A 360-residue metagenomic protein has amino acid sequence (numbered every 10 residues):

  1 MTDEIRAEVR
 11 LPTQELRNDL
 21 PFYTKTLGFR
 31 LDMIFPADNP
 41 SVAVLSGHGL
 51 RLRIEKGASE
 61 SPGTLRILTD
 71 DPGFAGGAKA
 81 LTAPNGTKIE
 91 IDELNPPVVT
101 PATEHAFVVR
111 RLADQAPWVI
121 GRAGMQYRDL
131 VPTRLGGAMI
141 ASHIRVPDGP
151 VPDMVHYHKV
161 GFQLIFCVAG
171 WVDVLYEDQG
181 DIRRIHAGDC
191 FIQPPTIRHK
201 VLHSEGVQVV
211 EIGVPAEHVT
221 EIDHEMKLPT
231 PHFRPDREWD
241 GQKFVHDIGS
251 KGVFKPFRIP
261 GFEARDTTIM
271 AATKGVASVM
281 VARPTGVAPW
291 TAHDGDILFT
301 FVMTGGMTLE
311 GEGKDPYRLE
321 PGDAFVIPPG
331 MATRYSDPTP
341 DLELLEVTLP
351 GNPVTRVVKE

Functional and structural regions predicted by a protein language model:
M1-L20, L65-I67, I91-V119, G124 (+1 more regions): N-terminal beta-strand motif that seeds the catalytic metal site of vicinal oxygen chelate
I5-E15, A43-L50, E55-T87, V160-V168 (+1 more regions): Vicinal oxygen chelate
R30-G63, K88-I91, P132-R134, M139-D148 (+4 more regions): Conserved short beta-strand elements that form part of the metal-binding/catalytic scaffold of enzyme active sites
D32, P117-F162, K251-D296: A short glycine-rich, His/Asp/Glu-containing loop-to-beta-strand
A80, M154-C167, I182-R183, C190-F191 (+4 more regions): His/acidic/aromatic-lined binding-pocket segments of jelly-roll/cupin-type domains and related regulatory beta-sandwich
L130, Y176-I197, G311-A332: Short acidic-glycine-tyrosine-enriched beta hairpin
A138-H143, C190-I192, E205-E225, G275 (+3 more regions): A short hydrophobic beta-strand segment most commonly corresponding to one strand of the jelly-roll/cupin
I144-P147, Y157-V174, I212-P215, V281-P284 (+2 more regions): Short, conserved beta-strand element in jelly-roll/cupin
